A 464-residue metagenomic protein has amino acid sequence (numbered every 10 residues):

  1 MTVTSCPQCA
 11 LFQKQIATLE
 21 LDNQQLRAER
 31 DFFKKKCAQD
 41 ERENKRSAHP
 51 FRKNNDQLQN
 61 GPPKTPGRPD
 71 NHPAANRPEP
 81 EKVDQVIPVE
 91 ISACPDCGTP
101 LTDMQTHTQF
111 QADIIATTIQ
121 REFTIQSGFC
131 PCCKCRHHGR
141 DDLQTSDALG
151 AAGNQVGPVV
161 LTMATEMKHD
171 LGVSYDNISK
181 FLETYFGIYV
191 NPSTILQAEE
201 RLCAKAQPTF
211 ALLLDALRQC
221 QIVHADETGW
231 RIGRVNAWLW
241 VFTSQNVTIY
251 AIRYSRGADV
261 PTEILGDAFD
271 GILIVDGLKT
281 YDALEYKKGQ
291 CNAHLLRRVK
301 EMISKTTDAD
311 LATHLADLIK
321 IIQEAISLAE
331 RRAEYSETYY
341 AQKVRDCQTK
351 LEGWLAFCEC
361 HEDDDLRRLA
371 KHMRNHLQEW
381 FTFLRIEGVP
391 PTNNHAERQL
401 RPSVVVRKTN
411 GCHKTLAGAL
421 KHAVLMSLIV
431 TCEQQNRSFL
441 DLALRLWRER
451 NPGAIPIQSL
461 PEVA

Functional and structural regions predicted by a protein language model:
M1-Q155, L196, A225, R231 (+1 more regions): Short, flexible loop/hinge motifs at secondary-structure junctions
V3, Q13, A17-Q25, F32-K34 (+3 more regions): Catalytic center-proximal scaffold of phosphoryl-transfer enzymes
